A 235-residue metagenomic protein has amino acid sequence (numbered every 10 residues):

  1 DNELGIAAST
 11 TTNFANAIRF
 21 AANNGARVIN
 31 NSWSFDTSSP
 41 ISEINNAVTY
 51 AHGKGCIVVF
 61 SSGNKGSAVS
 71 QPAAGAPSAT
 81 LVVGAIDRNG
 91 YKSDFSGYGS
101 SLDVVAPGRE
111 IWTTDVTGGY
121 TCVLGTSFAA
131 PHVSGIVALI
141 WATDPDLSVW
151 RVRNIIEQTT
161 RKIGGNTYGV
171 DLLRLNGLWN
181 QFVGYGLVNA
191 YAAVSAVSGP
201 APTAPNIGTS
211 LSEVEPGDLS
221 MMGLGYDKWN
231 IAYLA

Functional and structural regions predicted by a protein language model:
D1-N2, R27-N31, I57, D94 (+3 more regions): Hydrolase catalytic cores
D1-P40, G84-D87, D144-V149, T160-I163: Subtilisin-like peptidase catalytic core
T11-N13, T37-S39, F60-S101, W112-T126 (+1 more regions): Active-site-adjacent substrate-recognition loops and nearby beta-strands within hydrolase catalytic domains
N23, N46, G53-G55: Residues at the C-terminal ends
I41-N45: Charged helix-capping and loop-helix junction motifs
H52, V105: Anion (oxyanion) recognition and catalysis
G63, A190-A235: Secreted peptidase-domain scaffold signal
